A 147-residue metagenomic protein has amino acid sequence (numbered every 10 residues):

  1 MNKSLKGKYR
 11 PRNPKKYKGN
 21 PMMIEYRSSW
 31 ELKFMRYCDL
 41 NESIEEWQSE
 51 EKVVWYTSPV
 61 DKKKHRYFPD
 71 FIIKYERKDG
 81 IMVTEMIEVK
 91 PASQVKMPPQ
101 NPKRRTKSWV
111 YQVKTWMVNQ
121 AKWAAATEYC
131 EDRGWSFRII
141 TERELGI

Functional and structural regions predicted by a protein language model:
M1-I147: Electrostatic, structured charged patches in enzyme active sites and in nucleic-acid/phosphate-binding
